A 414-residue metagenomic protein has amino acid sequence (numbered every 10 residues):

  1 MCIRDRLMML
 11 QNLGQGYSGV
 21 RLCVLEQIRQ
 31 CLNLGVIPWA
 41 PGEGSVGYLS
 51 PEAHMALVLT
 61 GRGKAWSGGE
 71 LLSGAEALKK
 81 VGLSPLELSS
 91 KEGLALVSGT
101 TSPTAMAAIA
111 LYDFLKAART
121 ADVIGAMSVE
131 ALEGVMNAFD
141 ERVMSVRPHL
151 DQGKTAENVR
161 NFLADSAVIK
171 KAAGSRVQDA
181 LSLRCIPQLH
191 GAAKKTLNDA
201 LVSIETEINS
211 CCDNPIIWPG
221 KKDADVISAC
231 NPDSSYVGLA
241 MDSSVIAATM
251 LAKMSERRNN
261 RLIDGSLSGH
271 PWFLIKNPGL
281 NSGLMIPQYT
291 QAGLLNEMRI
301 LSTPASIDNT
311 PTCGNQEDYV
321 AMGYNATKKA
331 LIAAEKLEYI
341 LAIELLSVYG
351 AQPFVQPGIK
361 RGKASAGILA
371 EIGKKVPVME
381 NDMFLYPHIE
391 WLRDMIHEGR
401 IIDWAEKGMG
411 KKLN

Functional and structural regions predicted by a protein language model:
M1-I3: Short, small-residue-biased leader/transition segments that mark boundaries at the very start of proteins
D5-L22: Glycine-rich flavin
R6-L10, I28-N33: Transmembrane helical cores of multi-pass ion-transport proteins
G16-Y17, V24-Q27, G35, W39 (+1 more regions): C-terminal auxiliary extensions adjacent to catalytic cores
G42: Long, basic N-terminal domains or extensions that often function in RNA/ssDNA interaction or organelle/cellular
